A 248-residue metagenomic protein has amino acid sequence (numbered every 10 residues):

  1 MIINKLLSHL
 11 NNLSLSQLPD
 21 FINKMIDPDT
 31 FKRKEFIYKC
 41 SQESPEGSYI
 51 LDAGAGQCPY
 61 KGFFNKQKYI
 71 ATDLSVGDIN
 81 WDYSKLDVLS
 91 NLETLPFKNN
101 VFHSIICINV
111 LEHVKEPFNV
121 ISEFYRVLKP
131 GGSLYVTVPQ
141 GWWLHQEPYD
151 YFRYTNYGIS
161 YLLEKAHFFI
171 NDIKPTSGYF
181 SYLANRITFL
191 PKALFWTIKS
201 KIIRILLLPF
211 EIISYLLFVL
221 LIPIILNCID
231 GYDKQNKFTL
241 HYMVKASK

Functional and structural regions predicted by a protein language model:
M1-S44: Class I SAM-dependent methyltransferase Rossmann-like catalytic core, especially the SAM/SAH-binding loop
I2-L6, S14-Q17, I50, N91 (+3 more regions): Acidic/proline-rich low-complexity IDRs
N11-P19, S75, Y83, T137 (+3 more regions): A generic structural signal for ordered alpha-helices
S14-Q17, E46, K85, Y179: Generic secretory/membrane-interface signal
F21, M25, I108, Q146-E147: Conserved short-loop catalytic and cofactor-binding motifs
I22, I26-R33, H113, F152 (+1 more regions): Aromatic-acidic/polar surface patches that form glycan- and anion
Y38-H145, Y157-S160, V244-A246: Conserved SAM-binding loop
F118-N119, E123, K129, S133-S247: S-adenosyl-L-methionine-dependent methyltransferase catalytic module, highlighting the catalytic core
